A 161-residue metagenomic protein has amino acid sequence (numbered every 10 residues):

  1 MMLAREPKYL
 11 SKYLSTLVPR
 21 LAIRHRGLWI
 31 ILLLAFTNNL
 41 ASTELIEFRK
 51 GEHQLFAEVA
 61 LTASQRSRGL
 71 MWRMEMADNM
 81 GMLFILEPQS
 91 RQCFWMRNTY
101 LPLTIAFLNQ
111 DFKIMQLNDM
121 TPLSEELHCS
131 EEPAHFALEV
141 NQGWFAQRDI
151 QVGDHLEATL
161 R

Functional and structural regions predicted by a protein language model:
M1-I23: N-terminal secretory signal peptides that target proteins for export/translocation
S15, I23-R24, R66, D78: Generic detector of intrinsically disordered, low-complexity, polar/charged segments
T16, I30-I31, E131: Short N-terminal alpha-helical targeting/association segments
R24-T37: Bacterial N-terminal signal peptides
S42-R161: Compact, glycine-rich, soluble single-domain proteins
